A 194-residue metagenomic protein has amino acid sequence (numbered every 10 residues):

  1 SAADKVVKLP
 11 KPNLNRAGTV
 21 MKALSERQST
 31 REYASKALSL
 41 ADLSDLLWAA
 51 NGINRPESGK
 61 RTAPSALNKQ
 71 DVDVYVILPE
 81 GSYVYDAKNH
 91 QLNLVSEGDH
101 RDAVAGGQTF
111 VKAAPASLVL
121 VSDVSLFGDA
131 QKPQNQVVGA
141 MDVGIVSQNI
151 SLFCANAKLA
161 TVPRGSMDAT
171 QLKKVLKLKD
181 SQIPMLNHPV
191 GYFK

Functional and structural regions predicted by a protein language model:
A2-A114: N-terminal amphipathic, basic helical "cap/leader" segment at the start of enzyme domains
N13, L120-V124, Y192: Short, small-residue-rich loop/turn micro-motifs
R27, L46, V74, A116-F127 (+1 more regions): Small-aliphatic-rich amphipathic alpha-helix that forms the alpha element of a beta-alpha
L38, G52-N54, G81-S82, D123-F127 (+2 more regions): Solvent-exposed loop/turn segments at secondary-structure junctions within structured extracellular/periplasmic domains
K69-D71, L159, M185: Short secondary-structure junction motifs
E97-R101, T170-V175: A short, hydrophobic/aromatic-rich structural module that often spans a beta strand with its adjoining loop
K177-K194: A glycine-rich helix N-cap at a beta->alpha junction
